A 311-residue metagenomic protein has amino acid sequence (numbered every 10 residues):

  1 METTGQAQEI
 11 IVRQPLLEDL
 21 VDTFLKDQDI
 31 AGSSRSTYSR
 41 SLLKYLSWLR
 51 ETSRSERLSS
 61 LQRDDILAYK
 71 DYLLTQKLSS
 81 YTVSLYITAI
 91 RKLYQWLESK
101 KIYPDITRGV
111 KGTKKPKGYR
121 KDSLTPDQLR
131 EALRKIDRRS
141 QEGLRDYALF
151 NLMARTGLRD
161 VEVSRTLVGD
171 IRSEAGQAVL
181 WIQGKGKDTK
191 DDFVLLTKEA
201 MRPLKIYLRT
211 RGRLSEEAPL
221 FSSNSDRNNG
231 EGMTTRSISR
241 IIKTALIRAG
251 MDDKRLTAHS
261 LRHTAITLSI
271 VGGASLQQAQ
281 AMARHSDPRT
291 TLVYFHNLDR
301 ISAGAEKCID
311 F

Functional and structural regions predicted by a protein language model:
M1-F311: Conserved catalytic core of the tyrosine transesterase superfamily
